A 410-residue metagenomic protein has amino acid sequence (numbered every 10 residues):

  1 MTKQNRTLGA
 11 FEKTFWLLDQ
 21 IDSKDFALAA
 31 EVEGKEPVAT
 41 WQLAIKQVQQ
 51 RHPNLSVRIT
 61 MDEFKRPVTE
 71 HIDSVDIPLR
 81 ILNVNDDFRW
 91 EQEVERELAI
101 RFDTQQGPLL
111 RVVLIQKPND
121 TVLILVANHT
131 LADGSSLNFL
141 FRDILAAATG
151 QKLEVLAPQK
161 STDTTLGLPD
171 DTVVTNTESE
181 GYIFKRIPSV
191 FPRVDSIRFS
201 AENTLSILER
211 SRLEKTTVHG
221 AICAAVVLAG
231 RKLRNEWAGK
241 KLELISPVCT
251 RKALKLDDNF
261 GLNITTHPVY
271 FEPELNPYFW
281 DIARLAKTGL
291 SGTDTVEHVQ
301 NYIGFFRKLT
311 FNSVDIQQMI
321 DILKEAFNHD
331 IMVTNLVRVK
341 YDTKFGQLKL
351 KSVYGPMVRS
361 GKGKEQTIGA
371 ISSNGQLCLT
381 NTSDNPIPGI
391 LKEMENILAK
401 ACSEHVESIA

Functional and structural regions predicted by a protein language model:
M1-K65, D86-L109, K232-A410: Acyl-thioester-dependent acyl-group transfer interface
M1-L18, F26-A29, V84, L131-E209 (+1 more regions): Non-catalytic, low-complexity flexible loops and terminal extensions
D25-A27, D76-P78, D120, P192-V194 (+1 more regions): Short, solvent-exposed beta-strand edge segments and adjacent coil->beta transition regions
E33-P53, L125-R142, I197-W237, L379 (+1 more regions): Acyl activation and transfer enzymes in specialized metabolism, enriched for ANL adenylate-forming modules
V68, V122-I124, C378: General beta-strand recognition
T69-L79: Structured interaction and signal-relay segments at domain junctions
R111-P118: A short acidic-Thr-Gly-centered motif at the start of a beta-strand
